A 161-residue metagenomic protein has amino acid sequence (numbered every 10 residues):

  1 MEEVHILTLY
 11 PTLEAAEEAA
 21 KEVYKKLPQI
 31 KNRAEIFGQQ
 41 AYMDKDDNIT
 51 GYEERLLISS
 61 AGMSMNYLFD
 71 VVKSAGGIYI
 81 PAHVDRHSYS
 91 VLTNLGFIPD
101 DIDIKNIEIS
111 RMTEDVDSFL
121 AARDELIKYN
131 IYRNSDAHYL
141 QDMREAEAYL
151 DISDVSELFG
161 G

Functional and structural regions predicted by a protein language model:
M1-L27, Q39, L56-L57, D70 (+2 more regions): Charged catalytic cores and adjacent phosphate/nucleic-acid-binding surfaces used for phosphate/nucleic-acid chemistry
K31-A34: Compact, glycine/acidic-enriched structural inserts
F37-G51: Short, basic/glycine-rich phosphate-binding loops at helix/coil junctions that contact nucleotide phosphates
D47-A61: Surface-exposed cleft-lining segments at the edges of enzyme active sites
S64-F69: His/acidic metal-ligating clusters that form di-metal
